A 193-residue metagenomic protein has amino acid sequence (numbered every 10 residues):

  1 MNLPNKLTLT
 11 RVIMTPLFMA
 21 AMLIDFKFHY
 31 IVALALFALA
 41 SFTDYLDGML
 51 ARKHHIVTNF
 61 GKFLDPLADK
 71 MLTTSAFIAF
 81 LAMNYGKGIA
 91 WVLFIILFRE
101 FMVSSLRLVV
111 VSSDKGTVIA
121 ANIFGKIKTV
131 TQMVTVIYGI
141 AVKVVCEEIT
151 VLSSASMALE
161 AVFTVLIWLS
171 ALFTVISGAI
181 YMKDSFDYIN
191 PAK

Functional and structural regions predicted by a protein language model:
M1-N5, M14-T15, D25, L34-S41 (+1 more regions): C-terminal membrane-associated helical module and adjoining short loops/tails
M1-P4, D47, A51-L72, K115-K128: Juxtamembrane helix-capping/reentrant segments at transmembrane boundaries
P4-L7, A79: Multi-pass alpha-helical membrane architecture of UbiA-family and related isoprenoid/lipid prenyltransferases
T10-L17, A68-F77, V103-S104, K128-I140: Core segments of transmembrane alpha-helices that mediate helix-helix packing or line hydrophobic substrate/ligand
M14-F63, A76-F98, A158-V175: Membrane-embedded alpha-helical segments that form the functional core of polytopic membrane enzymes, especially those
R52-K53, A82-M83, L108, S112 (+1 more regions): Transmembrane helix-loop junction
R99-V110: Membrane-water interface of transmembrane alpha-helices
